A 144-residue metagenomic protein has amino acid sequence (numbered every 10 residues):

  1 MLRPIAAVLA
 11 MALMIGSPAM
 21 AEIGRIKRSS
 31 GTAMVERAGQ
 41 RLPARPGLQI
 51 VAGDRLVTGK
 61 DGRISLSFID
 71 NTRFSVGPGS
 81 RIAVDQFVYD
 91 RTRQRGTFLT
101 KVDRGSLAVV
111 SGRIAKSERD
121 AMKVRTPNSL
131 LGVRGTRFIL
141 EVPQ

Functional and structural regions predicted by a protein language model:
M1-P4: Positively charged n-region of N-terminal signal peptides that target proteins for export
A6-G16: Bacterial N-terminal signal peptides
A21-R55, G59-Q144: Flexible, surface-exposed loop/linker segments and immediately adjacent secondary-structure boundaries
